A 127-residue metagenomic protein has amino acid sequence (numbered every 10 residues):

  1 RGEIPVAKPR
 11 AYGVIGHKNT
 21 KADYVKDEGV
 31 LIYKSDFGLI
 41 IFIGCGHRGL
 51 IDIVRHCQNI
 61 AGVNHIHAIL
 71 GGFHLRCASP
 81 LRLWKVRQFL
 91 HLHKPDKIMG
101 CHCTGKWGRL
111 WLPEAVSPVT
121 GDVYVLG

Functional and structural regions predicted by a protein language model:
R1-F37: Active-site-proximal loop/helix segment associated with metal-binding centers of metalloenzymes
E3-I4, K106, T120-G127: A short acidic, often aromatic-flanked loop/helix-cap motif at beta-alpha or helix-coil junctions that lines enzyme
A7-K8, P80, R109-L110, V125-G127: Short, solvent-exposed polar/charged micro-motifs at secondary-structure junctions
Y24-K26, K34-T120: Cap/insert and terminal regions of metallo-dependent hydrolase folds
